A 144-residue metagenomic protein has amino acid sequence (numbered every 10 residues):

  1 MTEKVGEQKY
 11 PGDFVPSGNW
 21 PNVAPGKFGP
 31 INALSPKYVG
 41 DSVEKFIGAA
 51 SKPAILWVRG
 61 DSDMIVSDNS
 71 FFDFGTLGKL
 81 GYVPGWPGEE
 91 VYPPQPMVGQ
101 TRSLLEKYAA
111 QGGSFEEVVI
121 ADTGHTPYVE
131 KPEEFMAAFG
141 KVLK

Functional and structural regions predicted by a protein language model:
M1-Q100: Alpha/beta-hydrolase
D73, G78-K144: Catalytic active-site module of serine/aspartate enzymes centered on a nucleophile-bearing elbow/loop
